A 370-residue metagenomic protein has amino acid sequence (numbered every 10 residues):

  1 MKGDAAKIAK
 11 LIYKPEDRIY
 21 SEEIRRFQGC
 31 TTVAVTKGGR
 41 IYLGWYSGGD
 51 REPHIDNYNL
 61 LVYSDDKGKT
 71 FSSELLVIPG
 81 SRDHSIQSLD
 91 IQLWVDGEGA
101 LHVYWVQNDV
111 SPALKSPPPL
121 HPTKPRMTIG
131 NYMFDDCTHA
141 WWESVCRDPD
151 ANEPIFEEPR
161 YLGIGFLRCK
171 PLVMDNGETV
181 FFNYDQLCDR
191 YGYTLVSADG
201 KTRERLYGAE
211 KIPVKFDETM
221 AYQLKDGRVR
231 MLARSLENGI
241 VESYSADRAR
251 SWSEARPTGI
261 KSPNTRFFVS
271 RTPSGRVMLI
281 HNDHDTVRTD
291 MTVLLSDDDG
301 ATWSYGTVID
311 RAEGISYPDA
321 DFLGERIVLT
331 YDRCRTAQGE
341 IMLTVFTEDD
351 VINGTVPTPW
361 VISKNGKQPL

Functional and structural regions predicted by a protein language model:
M1-L370: Asp-box/BNR beta-propeller blade signature and adjacent active/binding-site loops in extracellular glycan-interacting
